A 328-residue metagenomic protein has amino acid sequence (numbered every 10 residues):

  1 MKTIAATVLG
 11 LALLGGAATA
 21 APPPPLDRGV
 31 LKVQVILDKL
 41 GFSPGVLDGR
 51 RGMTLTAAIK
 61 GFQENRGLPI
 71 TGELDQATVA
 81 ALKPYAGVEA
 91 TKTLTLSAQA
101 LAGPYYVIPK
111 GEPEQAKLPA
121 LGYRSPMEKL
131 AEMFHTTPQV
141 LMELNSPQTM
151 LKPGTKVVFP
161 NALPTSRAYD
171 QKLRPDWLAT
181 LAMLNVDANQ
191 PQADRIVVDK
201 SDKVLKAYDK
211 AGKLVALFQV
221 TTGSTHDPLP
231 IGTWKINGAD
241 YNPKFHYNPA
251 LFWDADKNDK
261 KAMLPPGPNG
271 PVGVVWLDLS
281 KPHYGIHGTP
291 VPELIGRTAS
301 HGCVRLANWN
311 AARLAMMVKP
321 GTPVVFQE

Functional and structural regions predicted by a protein language model:
A6-G15: Bacterial N-terminal signal peptides
G16-A21: Sec/Tat signal peptide C-region and signal peptidase I cleavage site
P24-G61, A100-H135: Primarily a LysM-type cell-wall glycan-binding module
K32, T54, A77, E89-T91 (+10 more regions): Extracytoplasmic
D38-F42, K60-L68, V79, K83-G87 (+7 more regions): Sec-exported extracytoplasmic/periplasmic mature domains
M53-A57, G61-P104, M142-W177: Extracellular LysM carbohydrate-binding repeats and other cell-envelope/extracellular binding modules
T137, T149, P160-G232, N237-A239 (+1 more regions): Cell wall/extracellular polymer interaction/catalysis modules
D254-E328: Exported/periplasmic cell-wall-interacting domains
